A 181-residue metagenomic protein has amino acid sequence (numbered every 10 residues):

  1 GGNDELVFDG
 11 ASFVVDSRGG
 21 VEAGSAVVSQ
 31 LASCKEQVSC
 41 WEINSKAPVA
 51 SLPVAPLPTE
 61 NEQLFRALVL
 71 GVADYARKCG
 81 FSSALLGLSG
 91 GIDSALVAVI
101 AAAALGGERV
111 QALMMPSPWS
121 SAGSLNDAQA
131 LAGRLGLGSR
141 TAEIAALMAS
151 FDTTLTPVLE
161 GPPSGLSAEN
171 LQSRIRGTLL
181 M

Functional and structural regions predicted by a protein language model:
G2-R66: C-terminal beta-strand edge segments of enzyme domains
E5-F8, R77, G90, S94 (+4 more regions): Active-site-proximal structural scaffolding
S17-G20, G24-V27, V69-R77, L137 (+1 more regions): Generic secondary-structure signature for well-ordered alpha-helical cores
V27, C40-S45, R109-M114, P118-S167 (+1 more regions): A conserved beta-strand->alpha-helix junction
L52-T59, C79-L86, L113, G161-L166: Glycine- and acidic
Q63-L85: Phosphate/ATP-binding catalytic cores across multiple sugar-kinase/actin-like superfamilies, primarily ASKHA
S82-L88, I92-Q129: ATP-dependent adenylation/pyrophosphate-handling site
